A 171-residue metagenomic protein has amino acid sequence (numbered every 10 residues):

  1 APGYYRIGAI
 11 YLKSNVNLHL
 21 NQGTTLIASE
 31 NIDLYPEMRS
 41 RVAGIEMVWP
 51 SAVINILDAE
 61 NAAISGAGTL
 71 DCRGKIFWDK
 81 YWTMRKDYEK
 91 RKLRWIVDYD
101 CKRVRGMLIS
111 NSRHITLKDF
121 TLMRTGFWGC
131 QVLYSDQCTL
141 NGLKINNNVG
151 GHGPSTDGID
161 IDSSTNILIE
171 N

Functional and structural regions predicted by a protein language model:
A1-N171: Extracellular/periplasmic carbohydrate-active domains that bind, remodel, or depolymerize complex polysaccharides
